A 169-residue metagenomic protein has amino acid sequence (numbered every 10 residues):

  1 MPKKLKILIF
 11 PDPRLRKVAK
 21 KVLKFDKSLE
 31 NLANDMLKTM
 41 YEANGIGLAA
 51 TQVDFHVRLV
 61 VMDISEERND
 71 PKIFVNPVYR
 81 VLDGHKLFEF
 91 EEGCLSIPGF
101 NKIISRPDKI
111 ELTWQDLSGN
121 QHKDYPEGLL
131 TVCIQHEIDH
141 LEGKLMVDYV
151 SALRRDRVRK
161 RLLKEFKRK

Functional and structural regions predicted by a protein language model:
M1-K169: Positively charged
